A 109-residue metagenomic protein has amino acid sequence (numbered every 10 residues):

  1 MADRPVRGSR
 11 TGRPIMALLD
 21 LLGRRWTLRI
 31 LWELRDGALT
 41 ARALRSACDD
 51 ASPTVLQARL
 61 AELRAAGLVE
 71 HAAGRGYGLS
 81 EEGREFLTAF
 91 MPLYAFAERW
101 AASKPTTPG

Functional and structural regions predicted by a protein language model:
A2-D3, R10-P14, W32, T88-G109: Amphipathic alpha-helical dimerization/coiled-coil segments that flank or bridge DNA-binding/regulatory modules
G8-V55, A66-L68, Y77-R84, T107-G109: N-terminal helix-turn-helix DNA-binding core of bacterial DNA-binding proteins
R59-P105: Charged, amphipathic alpha-helical coiled-coil/dimerization segments
